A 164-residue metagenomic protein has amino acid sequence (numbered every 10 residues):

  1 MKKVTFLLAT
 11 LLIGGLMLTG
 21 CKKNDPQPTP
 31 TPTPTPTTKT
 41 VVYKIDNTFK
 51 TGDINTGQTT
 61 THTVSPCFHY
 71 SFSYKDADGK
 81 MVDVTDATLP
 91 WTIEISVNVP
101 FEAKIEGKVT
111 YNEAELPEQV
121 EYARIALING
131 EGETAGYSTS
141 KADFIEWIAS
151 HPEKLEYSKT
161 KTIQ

Functional and structural regions predicted by a protein language model:
M1-L8: Bacterial N-terminal signal peptides that target proteins for export
V4, G15-I45: Bacterial Sec-dependent N-terminal signal peptides
T37-T48, N98-G107: Noncatalytic modules at the cell exterior or secretory-pathway interfaces, chiefly beta-strand-rich lectin/adhesion
V42-V84: Post-signal-peptide N-terminal segment of Sec-exported extracytoplasmic proteins
Y70-E121: Mature extracytoplasmic domains of secretory-pathway proteins
M81, E131-G132: Residue-level signal for glycine
R124-A126: Beta-strand signatures of extracellular beta-sandwich domains
E133-Q164: C-terminal partner/receptor-binding element of secreted or periplasmic proteins
